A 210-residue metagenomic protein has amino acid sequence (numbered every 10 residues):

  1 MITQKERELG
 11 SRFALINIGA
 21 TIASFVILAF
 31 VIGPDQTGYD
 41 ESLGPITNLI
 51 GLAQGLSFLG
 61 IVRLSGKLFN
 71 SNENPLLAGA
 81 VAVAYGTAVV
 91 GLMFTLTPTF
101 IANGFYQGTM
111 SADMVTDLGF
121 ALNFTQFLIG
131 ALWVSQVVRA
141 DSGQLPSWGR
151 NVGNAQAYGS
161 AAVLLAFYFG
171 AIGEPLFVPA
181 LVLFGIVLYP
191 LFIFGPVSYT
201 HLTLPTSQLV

Functional and structural regions predicted by a protein language model:
I18-Q36: Alpha-helical transmembrane segments of multi-pass membrane proteins
V31-I46, I101-M114, G170-V182: Membrane-interface interhelical loops and short amphipathic "cap" helices that link adjacent transmembrane segments
G44-G55, T116-F127, A180-P190: Alpha-helical transmembrane segments of polytopic membrane proteins
G55-V81, A131-V138: Internal transmembrane alpha-helix with an interfacial aromatic "cap," most often the third helix
N72-A88, G149-V152: Interfacial segments of alpha-helical transmembrane regions
L92-D141: Membrane-proximal helix-loop-helix units in multi-pass membrane proteins
F120-G170, F184-S198: Alpha-helical membrane segments in multi-pass integral membrane proteins
T200-T206: Conserved small/polar residues in nucleotide/adenosyl-binding loops
